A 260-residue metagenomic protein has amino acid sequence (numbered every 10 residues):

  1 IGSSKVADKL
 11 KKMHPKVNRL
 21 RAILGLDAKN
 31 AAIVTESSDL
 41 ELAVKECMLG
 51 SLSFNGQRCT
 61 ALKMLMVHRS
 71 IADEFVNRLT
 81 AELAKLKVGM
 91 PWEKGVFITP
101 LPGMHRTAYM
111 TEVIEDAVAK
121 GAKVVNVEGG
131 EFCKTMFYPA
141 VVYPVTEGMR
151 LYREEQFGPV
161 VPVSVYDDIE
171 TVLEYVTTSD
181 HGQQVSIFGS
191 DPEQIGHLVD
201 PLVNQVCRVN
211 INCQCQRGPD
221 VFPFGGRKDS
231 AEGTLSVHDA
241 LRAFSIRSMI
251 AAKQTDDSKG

Functional and structural regions predicted by a protein language model:
G2-E147, I169-E170, E174, I211 (+1 more regions): ALDH superfamily catalytic-core signature
I33, K87, M136-G260: Conserved C-terminal structural/oligomerization subdomain of aldehyde/semialdehyde dehydrogenase
